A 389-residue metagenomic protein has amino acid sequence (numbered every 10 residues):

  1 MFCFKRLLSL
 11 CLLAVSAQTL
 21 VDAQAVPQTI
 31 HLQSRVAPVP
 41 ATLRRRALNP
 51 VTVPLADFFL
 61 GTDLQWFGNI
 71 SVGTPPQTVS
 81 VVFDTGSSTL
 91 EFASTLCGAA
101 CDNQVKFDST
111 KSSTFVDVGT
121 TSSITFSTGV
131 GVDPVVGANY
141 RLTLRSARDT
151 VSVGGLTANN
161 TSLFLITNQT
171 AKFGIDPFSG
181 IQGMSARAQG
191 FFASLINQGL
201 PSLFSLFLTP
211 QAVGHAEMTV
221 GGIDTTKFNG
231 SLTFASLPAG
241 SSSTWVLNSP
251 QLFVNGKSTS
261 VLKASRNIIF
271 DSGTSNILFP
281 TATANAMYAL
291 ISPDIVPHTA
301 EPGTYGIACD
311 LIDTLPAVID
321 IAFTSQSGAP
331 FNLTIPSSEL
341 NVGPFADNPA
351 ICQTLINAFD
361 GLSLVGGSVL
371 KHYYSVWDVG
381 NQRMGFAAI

Functional and structural regions predicted by a protein language model:
F2-S80, D108-S109, V118-S127, Y140 (+2 more regions): Disordered propeptide/prodomain
D22-R35, N168, V318-I389: Aspartic protease catalytic domain
Q24-G61, T150-K263, P344-I356: Aspartyl protease catalytic domain
L60-T161: Signature of the N-terminal lobe/flap region of pepsin-like aspartyl proteases
I70-V72, V79-D84, L90-F92, I181-Q182 (+4 more regions): Short hydrophobic beta-strand that contains or immediately precedes a catalytic carboxylate
V82, F92-L96, C101-Q104, G174-P177 (+4 more regions): Short, solvent-exposed loop/turn and secondary-structure capping segments
L96-I124, I196, S236-P238, N285-P302: Cytochrome P450 catalytic domain signature, combining two hallmark sequence patches
G222, R266-L315: Extracytoplasmic, non-cytosolic globular domains
